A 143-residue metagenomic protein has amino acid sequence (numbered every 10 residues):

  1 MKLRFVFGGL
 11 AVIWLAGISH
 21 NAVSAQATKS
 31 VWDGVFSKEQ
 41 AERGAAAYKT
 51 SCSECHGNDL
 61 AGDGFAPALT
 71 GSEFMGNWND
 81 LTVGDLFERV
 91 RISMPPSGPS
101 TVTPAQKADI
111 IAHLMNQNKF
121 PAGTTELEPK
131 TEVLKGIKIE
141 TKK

Functional and structural regions predicted by a protein language model:
M1-F5: Positively charged n-region of N-terminal signal peptides that target proteins for export
V6-V12: Sec-dependent N-terminal signal peptides
W14-V23: C-terminal segment of classical bacterial N-terminal signal peptides
V23-A47: Electrostatic cytochrome c docking/interface patches
Q26-V31, C55, G64, L69-E73 (+4 more regions): Residue-level signal for pocket-adjacent positions within structured domains
A27-K29, P99-K143: Flexible coil segments in periplasmic/lumen-exposed cytochrome c-class electron-transfer proteins
G34-R43, A61-P95: Gly/Gly-Pro-rich "capping" loops immediately C-terminal to redox-active cysteine motifs in periplasmic/lumenal
G44, Y48-N58, I110, L114: The canonical Cys-X-X-Cys-His
